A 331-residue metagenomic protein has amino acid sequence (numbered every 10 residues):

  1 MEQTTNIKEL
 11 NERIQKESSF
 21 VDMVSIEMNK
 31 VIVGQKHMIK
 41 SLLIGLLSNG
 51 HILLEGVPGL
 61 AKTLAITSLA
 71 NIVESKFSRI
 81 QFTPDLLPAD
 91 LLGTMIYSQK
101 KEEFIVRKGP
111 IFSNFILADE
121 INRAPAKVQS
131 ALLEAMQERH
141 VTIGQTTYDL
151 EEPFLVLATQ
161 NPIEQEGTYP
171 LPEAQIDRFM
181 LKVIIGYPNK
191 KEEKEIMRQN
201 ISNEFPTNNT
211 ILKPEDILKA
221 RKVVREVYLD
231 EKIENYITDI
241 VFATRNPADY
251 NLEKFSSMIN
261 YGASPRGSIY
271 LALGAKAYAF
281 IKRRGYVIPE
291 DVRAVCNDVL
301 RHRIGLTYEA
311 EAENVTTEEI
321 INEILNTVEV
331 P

Functional and structural regions predicted by a protein language model:
M1-E9, I14-Q15, P247-P331: C-terminal engagement/docking regions of AAA+ P-loop ATPases
L10-S18, V31, K182-K254, I281-G285 (+3 more regions): Conserved C-terminal "switch" segment of AAA+ ATPases
I14-L60: Pre-Walker A (pre-P-loop) alpha-helix and adjacent loop at the N terminus of AAA/AAA+ ATPase modules, a conserved
L46-T83: Walker A/P-loop
S75, Y169-G186, E204-T207: A short helix-turn-beta junction within AAA+ P-loop NTPase domains corresponding to the substrate/partner-engaging
L86-F115: Short glycine-rich substrate-engagement loop in P-loop NTPases that contacts/grips substrate
P88-A89, P110-Q137, E151, E166-Q175 (+1 more regions): Conserved AAA+/SF3 P-loop NTPase catalytic/coupling segment centered on the Walker-B
I105-N114, I143-Q160, L171-M180: AAA+/SF3 P-loop NTPase mechanochemical coupling elements
